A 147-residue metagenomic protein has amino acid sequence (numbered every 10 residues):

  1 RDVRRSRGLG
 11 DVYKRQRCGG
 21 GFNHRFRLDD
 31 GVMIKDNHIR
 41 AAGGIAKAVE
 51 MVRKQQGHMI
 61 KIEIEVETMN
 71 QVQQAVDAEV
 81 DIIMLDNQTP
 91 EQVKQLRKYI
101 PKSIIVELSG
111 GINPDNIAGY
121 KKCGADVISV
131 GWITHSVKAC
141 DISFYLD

Functional and structural regions predicted by a protein language model:
R1-L9, Y13: Single conserved hydrophobic/aromatic residue that forms the stacking wall/gate of nucleotide- or nucleobase-binding
D11-E91: Glycine- and Gly-Pro-enriched alpha-helical subdomains that act as flexible, kink-prone "lid/hinge" or packing modules
K47, D77-V80, K98-Y99, K121-C123 (+1 more regions): Short, glycine/charged-enriched secondary-structure capping and boundary segments
Q55-E63, Y99-S109: Short beta-strand/loop segments at the ligand-binding rim of alpha/beta enzyme cores
E63-M69, D86-P90, V106-I117, I133: Glycine-rich beta-to-alpha transition loops that act as phosphate-gripper elements at the mouths of alpha/beta enzyme
N70-A78, V93-L96, I112-V130: Catalytic cores of alpha/beta
D81, I105, D126: Residue-level detector of anion-binding/catalytic polar loops
L85-Q92, C123-Y145: Glycine-rich phosphate-binding active-site loops on the catalytic face of alpha/beta enzymes
